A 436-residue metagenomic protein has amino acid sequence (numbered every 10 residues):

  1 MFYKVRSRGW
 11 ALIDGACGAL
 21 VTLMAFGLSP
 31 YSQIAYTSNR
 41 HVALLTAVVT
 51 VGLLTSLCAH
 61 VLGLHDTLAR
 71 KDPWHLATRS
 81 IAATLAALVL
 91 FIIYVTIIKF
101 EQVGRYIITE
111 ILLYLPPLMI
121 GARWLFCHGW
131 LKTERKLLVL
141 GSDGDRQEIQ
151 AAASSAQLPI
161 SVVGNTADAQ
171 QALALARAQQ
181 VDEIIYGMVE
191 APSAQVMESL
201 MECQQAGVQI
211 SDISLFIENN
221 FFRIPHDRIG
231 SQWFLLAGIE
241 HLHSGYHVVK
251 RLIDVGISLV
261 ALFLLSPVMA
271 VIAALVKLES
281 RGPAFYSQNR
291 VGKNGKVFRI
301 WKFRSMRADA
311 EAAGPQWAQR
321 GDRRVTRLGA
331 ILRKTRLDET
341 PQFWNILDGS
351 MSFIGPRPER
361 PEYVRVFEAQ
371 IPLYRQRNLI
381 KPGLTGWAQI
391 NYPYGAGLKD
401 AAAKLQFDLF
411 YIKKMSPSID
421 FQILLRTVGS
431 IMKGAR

Functional and structural regions predicted by a protein language model:
M1-C17, V21, A122-S266: N-terminal hydrophobic signal-anchor/signal peptide
M1-K132, R436: Signature of alpha-helical transmembrane segments in polytopic membrane proteins
R79-T84, E134-A151, P283-M306: Membrane-cytosol interface motif
I217-E218, I224-D227, Y286-R324, T385-K404: Short, glycine-rich, amphipathic interfacial segments at transmembrane boundaries or analogous
Y246-A310, N345, P417, Q422-R436: A hydrophobic, helix-centered structural microdomain
Q319-K381, I423-I431: A short, structured surface patch at a secondary-structure boundary
L409: Short beta-strand/loop motif that positions the catalytic acidic residue of the alpha/beta-hydrolase fold
